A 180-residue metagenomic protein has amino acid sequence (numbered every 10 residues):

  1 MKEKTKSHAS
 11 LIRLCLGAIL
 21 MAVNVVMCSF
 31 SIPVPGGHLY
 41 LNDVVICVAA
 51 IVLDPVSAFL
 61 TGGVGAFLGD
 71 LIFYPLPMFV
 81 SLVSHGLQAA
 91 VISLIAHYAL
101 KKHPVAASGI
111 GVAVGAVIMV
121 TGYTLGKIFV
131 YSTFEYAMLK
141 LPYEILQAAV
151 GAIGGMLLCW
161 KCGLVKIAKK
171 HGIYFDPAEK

Functional and structural regions predicted by a protein language model:
M1-K180: Loop-helix junctions at membrane interfaces
